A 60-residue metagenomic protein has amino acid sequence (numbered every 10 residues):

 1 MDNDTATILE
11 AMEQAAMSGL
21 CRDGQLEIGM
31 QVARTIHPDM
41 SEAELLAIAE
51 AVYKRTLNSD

Functional and structural regions predicted by a protein language model:
M1-D60: C-terminal alpha-helical interaction appendages
